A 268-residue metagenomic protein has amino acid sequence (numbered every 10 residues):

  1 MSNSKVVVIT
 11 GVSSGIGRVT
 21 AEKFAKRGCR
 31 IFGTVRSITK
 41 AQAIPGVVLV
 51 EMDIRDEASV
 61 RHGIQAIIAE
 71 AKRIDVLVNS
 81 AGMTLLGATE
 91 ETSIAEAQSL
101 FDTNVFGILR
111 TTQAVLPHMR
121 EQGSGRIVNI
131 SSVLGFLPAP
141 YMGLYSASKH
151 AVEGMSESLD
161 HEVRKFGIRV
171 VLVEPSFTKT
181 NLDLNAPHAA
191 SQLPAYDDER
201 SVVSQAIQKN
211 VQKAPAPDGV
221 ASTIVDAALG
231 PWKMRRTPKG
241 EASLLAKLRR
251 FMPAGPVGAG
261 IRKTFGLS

Functional and structural regions predicted by a protein language model:
S13-S14: Conserved glycine-rich cofactor-binding loop
P45-A58: Rossmann-fold cofactor-recognition segment
A66-N79, L85: A glycine-rich helix->loop->beta "capping" turn within Rossmann-like NAD(P)(H)-dependent oxidoreductase domains
A88-T89, E96-Q98: Substrate-binding pocket helix/loop in short-chain dehydrogenase/reductase
T112, S148: Active-site helix of classical SDR
S132: Residue(s) in the substrate-gating loop at a strand-loop-helix junction that position the organic substrate next
E162-V211: C-terminal beta-strand-loop-alpha-helix "lid" module of Rossmann-like NAD(P)-dependent dehydrogenases
